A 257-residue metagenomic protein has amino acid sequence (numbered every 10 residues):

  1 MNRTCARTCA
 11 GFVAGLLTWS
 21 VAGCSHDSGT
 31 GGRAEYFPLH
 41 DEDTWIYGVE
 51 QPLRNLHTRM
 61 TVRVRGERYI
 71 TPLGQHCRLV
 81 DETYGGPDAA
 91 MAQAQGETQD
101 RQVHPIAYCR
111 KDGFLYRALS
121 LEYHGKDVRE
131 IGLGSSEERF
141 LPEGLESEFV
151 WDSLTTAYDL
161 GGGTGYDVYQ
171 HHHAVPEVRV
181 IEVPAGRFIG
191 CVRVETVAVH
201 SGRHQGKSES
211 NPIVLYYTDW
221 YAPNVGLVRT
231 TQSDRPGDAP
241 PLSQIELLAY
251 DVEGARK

Functional and structural regions predicted by a protein language model:
M1-F12: Bacterial N-terminal signal peptides that target proteins for export
V13-T18: Hydrophobic helical h-region of N-terminal Sec-dependent signal peptides in bacterial secretory/periplasmic proteins
V21-G23: C-terminal motif of bacterial Sec signal peptides marking the signal peptidase cleavage site
D27-K257: Conserved functional acidic sites
